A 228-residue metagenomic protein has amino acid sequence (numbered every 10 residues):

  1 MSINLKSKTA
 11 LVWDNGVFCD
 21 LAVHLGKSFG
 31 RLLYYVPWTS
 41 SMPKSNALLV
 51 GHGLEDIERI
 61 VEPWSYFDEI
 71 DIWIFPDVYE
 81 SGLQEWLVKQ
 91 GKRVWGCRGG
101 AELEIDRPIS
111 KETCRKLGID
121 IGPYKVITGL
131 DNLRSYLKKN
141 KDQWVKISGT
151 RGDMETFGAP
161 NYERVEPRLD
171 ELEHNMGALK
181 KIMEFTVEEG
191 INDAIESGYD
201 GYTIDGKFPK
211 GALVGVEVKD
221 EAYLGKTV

Functional and structural regions predicted by a protein language model:
M1-E102: ATP-binding N-terminal substructure of ATP-dependent carboxylate-amine bond-forming enzymes
S2-L5, S65-F67, Y136-K138, S148-R151 (+3 more regions): Solvent-exposed alpha-helices and their adjacent loops that cap or buttress functional pockets in soluble metabolic
G82, L130-D131, G152-T156, L179-K181 (+2 more regions): Domain-scale recognition of functional cores that engage charged ligands
K92-L179: A conserved helix-loop-beta module that forms one wall/lid of the active-site cleft in ATP-utilizing catalytic domains
G158, R164-E166, E173, T186-E189 (+2 more regions): Glycine-rich, mobile lid/loop segments that gate access to catalytic sites or pores
I191-V228: Phosphate-binding core of ATP-grasp and ATP-grasp-like enzymes
